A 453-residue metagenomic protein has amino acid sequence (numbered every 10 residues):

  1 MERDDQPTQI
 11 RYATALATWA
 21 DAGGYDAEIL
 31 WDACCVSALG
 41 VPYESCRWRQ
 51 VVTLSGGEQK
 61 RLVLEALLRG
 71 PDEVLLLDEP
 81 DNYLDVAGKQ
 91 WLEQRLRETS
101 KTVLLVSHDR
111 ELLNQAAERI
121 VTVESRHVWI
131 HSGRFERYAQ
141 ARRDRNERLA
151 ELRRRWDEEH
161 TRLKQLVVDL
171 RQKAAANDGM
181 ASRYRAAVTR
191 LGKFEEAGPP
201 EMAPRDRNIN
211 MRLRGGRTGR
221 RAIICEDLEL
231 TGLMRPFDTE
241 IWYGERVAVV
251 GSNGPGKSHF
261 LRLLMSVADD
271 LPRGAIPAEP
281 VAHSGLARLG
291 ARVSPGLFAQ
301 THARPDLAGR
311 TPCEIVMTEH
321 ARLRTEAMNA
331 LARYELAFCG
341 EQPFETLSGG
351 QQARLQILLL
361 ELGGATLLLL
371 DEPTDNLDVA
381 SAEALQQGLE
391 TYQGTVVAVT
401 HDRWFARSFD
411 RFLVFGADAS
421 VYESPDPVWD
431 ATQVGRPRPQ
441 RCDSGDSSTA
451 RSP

Functional and structural regions predicted by a protein language model:
M1-L149, M211, R217-P453: ABC ATP-binding cassette signature C-motif
P7-T18, K164-A174, D206: A short, surface-exposed helix-loop junction/capping segment
Q9-I10, D32-C34, R185-E195: Extended non-transmembrane interhelical loops and adjacent amphipathic helices of multipass membrane proteins
T18, L67, L152, L166-K173 (+2 more regions): Amphipathic, soluble alpha-helical interaction motifs
L149-L170, A174-T189, Q433-P453: ABC ATPase nucleotide-binding domains
T189, R207-N208: Internal alpha/beta loop-helix hairpins
K193-R205: Proline-centered turn/helix-capping motifs that create local helix->coil transitions or kinks
